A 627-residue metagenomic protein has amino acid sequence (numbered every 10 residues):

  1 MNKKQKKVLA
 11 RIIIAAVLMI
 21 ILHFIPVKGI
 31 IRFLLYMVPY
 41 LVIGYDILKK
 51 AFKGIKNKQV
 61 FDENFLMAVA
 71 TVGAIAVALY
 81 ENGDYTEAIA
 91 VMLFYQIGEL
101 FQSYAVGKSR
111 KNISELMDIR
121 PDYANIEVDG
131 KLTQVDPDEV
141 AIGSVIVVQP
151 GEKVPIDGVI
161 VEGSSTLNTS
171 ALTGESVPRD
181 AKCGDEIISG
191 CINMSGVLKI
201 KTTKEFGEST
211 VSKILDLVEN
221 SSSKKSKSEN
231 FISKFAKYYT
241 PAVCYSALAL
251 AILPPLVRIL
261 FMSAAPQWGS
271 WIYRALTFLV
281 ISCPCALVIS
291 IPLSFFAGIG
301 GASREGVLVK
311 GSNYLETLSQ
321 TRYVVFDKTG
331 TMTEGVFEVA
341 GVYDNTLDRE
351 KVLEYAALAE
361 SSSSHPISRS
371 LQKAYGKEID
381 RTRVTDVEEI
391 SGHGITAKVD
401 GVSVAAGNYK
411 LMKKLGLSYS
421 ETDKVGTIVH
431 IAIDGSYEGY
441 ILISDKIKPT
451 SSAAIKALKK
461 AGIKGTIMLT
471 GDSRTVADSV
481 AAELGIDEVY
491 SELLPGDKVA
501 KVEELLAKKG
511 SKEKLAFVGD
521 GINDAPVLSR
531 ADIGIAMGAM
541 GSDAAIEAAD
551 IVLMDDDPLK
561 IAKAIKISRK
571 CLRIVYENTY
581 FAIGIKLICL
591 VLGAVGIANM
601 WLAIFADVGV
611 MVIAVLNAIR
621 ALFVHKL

Functional and structural regions predicted by a protein language model:
M1-I14, Y45-I75, L215-A249, T321 (+4 more regions): Soluble-to-membrane junctions at the N-terminal ends of transmembrane alpha-helices in multi-pass ion-transporting
N2-Y123, K234, P241, S270 (+1 more regions): Transmembrane helix-loop-helix hairpins at the membrane interface
G29-M37, V60-A68, E81-V91, F231 (+4 more regions): Membrane-water interface of transmembrane alpha-helices in multipass transporters/channels
E63-A70, L172, Y273, C283-A359 (+1 more regions): Conserved catalytic phosphorylation-site environment of P-type ATPases
F65, A90-P150, A181, G306-V309 (+5 more regions): Juxtamembrane coupling segments of multi-pass membrane pumps/enzymes
E115-E208, N313-A356, K398: Conserved cytosolic catalytic loops of P-type ATPases
V339-G465, R474, I486-V502: P-type ATPase nucleotide-binding
G401, T427, I433-E577, I585: Conserved ATP-binding TGD loop and adjacent catalytic N/P-domain core of P-type ATPases
